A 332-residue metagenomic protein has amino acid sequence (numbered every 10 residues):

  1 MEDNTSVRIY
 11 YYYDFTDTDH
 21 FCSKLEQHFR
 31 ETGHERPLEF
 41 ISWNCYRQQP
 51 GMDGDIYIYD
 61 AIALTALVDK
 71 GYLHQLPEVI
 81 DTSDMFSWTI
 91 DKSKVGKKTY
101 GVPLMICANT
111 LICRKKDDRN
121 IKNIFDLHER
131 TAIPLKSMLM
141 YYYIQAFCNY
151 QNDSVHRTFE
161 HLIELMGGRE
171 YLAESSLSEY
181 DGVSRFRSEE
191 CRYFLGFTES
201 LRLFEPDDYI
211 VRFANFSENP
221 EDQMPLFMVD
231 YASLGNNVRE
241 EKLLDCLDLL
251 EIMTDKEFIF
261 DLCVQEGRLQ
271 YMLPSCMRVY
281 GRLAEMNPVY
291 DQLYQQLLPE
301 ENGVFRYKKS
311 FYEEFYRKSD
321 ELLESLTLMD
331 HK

Functional and structural regions predicted by a protein language model:
D3-T16, R36-I41, I56, T131: Short, well-ordered beta-strand elements
F15-P37: Short, polar/charged alpha-helical segment
G33-M85, R185, R192: Extracytoplasmic "Venus flytrap"/periplasmic binding protein-like
A61-T110, F213-A214: Hinge/lid segment of periplasmic solute-binding proteins
Y100-L104, N109, K122-I163, E189-C191: Extracytoplasmic/periplasmic solute-binding protein
F147-D207: Extracytoplasmic ligand-binding clamshell segments of periplasmic binding protein
E205-Y271, V304: Extracytoplasmic/periplasmic substrate-recognition and gating elements
C263-K332: C-terminal capping/gating helix-and-loop segments adjacent to ligand/active sites or protein-protein/ligand interfaces
